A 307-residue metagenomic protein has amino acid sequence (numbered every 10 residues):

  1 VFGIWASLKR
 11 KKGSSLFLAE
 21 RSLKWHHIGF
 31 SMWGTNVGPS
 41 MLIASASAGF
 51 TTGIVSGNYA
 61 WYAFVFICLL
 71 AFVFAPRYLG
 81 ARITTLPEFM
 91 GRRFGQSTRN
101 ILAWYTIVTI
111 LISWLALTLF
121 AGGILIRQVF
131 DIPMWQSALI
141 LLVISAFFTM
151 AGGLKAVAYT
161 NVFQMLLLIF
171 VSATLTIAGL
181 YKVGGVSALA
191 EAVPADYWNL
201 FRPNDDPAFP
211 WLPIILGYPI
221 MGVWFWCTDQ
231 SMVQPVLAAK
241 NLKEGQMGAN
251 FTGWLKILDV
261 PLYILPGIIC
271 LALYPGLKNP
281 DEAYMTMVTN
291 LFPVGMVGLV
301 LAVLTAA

Functional and structural regions predicted by a protein language model:
V1-L42, R99, T149-G152, M165 (+2 more regions): Membrane-interface "cap" regions at the ends of multi-pass membrane proteins
G3, G57-G152, G217-F225, L304-A307: Helix-loop-helix module between adjacent transmembrane segments
G3-R10, A46, T118, L125 (+4 more regions): Transmembrane helix-loop junctions and nearby membrane-interface residues
R10-S14, R82-L86, W226-Q230: Transmembrane helix boundary and interhelical loop/hinge segments in multi-pass membrane proteins
L18-L23, H27, A44-N58, G91 (+1 more regions): Loop-to-helix junctions at membrane interfaces in multi-pass transport proteins
E20, Y105-T109, T160, F251-T252 (+1 more regions): Hydrophobic alpha-helical segments of secondary membrane carriers
T35-N36, A63-I67, I107, L142-A146 (+4 more regions): Residue-level recognition of pore/gate-forming positions within transmembrane alpha-helices of multi-pass
